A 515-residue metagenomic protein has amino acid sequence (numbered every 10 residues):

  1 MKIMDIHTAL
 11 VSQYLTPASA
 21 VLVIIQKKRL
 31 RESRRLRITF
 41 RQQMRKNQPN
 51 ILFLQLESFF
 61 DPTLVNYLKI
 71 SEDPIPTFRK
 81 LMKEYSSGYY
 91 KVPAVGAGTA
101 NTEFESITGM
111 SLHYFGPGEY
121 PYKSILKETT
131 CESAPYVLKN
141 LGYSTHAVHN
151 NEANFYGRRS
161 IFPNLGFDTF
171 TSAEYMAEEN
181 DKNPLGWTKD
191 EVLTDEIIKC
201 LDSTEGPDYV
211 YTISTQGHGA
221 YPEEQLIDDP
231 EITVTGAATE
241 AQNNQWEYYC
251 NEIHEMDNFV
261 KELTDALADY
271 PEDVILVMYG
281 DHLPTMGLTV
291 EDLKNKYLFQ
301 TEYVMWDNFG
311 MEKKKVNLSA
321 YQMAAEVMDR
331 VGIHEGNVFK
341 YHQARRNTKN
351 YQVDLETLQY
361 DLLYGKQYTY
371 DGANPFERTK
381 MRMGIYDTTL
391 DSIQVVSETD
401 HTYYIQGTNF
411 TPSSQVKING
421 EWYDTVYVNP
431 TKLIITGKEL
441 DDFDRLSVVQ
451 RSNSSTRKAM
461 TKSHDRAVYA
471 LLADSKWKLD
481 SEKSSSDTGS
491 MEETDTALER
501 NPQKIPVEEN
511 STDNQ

Functional and structural regions predicted by a protein language model:
M1-Q55: Membrane-interface segments at or immediately adjacent to transmembrane helices that form the boundary between
R37-Q48, L56, D61-I435, E439-Q515: Solvent-exposed soluble domains appended to multi-pass membrane proteins
